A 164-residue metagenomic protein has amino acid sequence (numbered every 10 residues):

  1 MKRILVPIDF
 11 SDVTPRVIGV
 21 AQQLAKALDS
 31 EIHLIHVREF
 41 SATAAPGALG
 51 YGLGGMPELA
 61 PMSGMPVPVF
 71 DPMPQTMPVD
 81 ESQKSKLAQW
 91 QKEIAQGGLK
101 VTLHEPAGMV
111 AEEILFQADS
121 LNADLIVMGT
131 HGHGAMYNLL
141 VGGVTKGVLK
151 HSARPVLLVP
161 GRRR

Functional and structural regions predicted by a protein language model:
M1, D29, A123-D124, R154: Local beta-strand N-terminus motif with an aromatic residue
K2-F70: Small/aliphatic-rich secondary-structure junction motif
F10, L125-K150, G161-R164: Glycine-rich, Arg-bearing micro-motifs that act as flexible, cationic patches
V13, F40-S41, V67, D71-S85 (+2 more regions): Structural beta-alpha unit
H33, T102, L157: Conserved beta-strand positions in the Rossmann-like core of class I SAM-dependent methyltransferases
I35-V37, H151, V159: Generic beta-sheet signal
L49-L53, S120-N122, V144-T145: Short, hinge-like loop/turn segments at secondary-structure boundaries
